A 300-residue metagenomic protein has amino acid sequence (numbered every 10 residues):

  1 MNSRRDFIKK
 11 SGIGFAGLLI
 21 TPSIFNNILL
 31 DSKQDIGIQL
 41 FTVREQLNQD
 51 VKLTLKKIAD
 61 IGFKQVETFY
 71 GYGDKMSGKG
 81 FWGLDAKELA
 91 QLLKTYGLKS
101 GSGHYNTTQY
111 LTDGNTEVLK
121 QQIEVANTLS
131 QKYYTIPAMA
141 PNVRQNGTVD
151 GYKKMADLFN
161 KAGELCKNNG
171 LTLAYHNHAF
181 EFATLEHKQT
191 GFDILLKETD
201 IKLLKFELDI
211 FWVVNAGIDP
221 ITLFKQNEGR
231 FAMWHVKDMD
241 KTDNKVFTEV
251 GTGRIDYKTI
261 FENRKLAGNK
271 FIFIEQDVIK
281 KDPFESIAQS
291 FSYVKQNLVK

Functional and structural regions predicted by a protein language model:
M1-F15: N-terminal secretory signal peptides and thylakoid transit peptides that target proteins across membranes
S11-I13, G17-S23, Y110-K205, F284: Active-site acidic/histidine proton-transfer and metal-coordination neighborhood in alpha/beta enzyme cores
S23-K57: C-terminal segment of N-terminal export signals and the immediately downstream linker at the start of the mature
I38, I58, V66, L93 (+7 more regions): Conserved, mostly hydrophobic/aromatic
L47-I58, G114-E124, G217-L223: Short, acidic/polar
L53-G71, L129-S130: Catalytic domains of carbohydrate-active enzymes, especially glycoside hydrolases
Q65, C166-R254: Acidic/histidine-rich catalytic cores of soluble enzymes
T68-A90: Glycine-rich, proline-tolerant flexible connector loops at the mouths of alpha/beta enzymes
